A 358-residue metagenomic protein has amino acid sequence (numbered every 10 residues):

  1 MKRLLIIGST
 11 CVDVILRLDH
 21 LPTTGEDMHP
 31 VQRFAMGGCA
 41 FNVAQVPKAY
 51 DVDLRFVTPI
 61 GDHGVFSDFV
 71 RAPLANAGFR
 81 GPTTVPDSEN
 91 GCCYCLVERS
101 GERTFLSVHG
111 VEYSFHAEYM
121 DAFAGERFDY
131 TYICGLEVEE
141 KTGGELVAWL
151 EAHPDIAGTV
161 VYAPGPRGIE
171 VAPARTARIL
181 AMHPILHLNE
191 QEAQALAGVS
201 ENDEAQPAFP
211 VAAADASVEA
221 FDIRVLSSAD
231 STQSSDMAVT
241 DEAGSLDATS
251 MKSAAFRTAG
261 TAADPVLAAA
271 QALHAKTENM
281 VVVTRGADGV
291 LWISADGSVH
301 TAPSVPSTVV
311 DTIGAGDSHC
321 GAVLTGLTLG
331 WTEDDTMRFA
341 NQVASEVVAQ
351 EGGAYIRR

Functional and structural regions predicted by a protein language model:
M1-V57, V65-A72, T308-V309: Glycine-rich phosphate/adenosyl-contacting loop at the front of the ribokinase-like
R3, D129-Y132, I185: Structural motif
L5, I169, V199-R358: Conserved phosphate-binding/catalytic region of the ribokinase-like
T24-H29, A49-I133, I156: Conserved N-terminal subdomain of the carbohydrate kinase-like
Y119-M120, T142-A148, E170-L180: Distinct, well-ordered alpha-helical segments
M120, A193-L196, V290: A generic structural signal for short hydrophobic patches within well-formed alpha-helices
H153-T159, K276-N279: A short helix->loop->beta-strand "cap" motif at the edges of active sites that frequently abuts
M182-Q191: Non-cysteine beta-strand/loop elements that form the S-adenosyl-L-methionine
